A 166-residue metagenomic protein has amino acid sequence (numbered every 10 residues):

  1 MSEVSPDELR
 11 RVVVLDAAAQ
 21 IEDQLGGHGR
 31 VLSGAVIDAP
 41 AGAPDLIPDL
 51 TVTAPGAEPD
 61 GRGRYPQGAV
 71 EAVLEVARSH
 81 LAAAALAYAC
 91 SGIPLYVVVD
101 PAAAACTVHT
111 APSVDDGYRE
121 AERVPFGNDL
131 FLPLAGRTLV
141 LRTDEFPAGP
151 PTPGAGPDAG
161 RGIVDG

Functional and structural regions predicted by a protein language model:
M1-G166: Gly/Pro/Ser/Thr-rich low-complexity, intrinsically disordered segments predominantly at protein N-termini
